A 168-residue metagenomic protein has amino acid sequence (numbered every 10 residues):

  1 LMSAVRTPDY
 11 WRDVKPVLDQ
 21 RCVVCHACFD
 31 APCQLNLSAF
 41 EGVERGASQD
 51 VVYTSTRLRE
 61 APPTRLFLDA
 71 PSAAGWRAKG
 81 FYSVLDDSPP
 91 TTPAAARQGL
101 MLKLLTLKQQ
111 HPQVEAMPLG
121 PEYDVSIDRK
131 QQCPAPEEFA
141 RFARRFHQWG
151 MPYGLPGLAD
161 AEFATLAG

Functional and structural regions predicted by a protein language model:
L1-G168: Aromatic- and Gly/Pro-enriched helix-to-coil junctions and flexible linker segments
